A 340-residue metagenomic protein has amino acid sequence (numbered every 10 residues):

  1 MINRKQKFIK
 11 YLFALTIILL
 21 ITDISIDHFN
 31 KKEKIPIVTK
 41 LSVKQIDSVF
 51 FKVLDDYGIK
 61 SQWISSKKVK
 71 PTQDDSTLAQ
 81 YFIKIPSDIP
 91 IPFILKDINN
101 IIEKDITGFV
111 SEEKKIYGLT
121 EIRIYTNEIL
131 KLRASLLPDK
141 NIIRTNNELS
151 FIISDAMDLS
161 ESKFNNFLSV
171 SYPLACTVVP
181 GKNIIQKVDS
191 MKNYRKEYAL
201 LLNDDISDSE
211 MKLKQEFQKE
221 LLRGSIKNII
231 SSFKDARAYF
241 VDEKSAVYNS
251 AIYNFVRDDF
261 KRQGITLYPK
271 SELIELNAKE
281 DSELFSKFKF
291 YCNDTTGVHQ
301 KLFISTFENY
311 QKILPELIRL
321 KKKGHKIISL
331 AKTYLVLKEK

Functional and structural regions predicted by a protein language model:
M1-K7: N-terminal Lys/Arg-rich, disordered targeting/topogenic segments
I9-S25: Hydrophobic membrane-insertion alpha-helices, especially the h-region of bacterial N-terminal signal peptides
I26-I98: Short Lys/Arg-enriched alpha/beta "domain-start" segment
D56-S61, N100-V110, V170-L174, N193-Y198 (+3 more regions): Structural alpha-beta junctions
D74, Y81-S150: Non-catalytic propeptide/linker segments at domain boundaries
V110-I116, T177-P180, L200-D204, L267-E275 (+1 more regions): A generic structural motif
L136-M211: Active-site beta->alpha N-cap acidic-glycine motif
Q215-L335: Catalytic domains of cell-wall/extracellular-matrix polysaccharide-remodeling enzymes, centered on de-N-acetylation
